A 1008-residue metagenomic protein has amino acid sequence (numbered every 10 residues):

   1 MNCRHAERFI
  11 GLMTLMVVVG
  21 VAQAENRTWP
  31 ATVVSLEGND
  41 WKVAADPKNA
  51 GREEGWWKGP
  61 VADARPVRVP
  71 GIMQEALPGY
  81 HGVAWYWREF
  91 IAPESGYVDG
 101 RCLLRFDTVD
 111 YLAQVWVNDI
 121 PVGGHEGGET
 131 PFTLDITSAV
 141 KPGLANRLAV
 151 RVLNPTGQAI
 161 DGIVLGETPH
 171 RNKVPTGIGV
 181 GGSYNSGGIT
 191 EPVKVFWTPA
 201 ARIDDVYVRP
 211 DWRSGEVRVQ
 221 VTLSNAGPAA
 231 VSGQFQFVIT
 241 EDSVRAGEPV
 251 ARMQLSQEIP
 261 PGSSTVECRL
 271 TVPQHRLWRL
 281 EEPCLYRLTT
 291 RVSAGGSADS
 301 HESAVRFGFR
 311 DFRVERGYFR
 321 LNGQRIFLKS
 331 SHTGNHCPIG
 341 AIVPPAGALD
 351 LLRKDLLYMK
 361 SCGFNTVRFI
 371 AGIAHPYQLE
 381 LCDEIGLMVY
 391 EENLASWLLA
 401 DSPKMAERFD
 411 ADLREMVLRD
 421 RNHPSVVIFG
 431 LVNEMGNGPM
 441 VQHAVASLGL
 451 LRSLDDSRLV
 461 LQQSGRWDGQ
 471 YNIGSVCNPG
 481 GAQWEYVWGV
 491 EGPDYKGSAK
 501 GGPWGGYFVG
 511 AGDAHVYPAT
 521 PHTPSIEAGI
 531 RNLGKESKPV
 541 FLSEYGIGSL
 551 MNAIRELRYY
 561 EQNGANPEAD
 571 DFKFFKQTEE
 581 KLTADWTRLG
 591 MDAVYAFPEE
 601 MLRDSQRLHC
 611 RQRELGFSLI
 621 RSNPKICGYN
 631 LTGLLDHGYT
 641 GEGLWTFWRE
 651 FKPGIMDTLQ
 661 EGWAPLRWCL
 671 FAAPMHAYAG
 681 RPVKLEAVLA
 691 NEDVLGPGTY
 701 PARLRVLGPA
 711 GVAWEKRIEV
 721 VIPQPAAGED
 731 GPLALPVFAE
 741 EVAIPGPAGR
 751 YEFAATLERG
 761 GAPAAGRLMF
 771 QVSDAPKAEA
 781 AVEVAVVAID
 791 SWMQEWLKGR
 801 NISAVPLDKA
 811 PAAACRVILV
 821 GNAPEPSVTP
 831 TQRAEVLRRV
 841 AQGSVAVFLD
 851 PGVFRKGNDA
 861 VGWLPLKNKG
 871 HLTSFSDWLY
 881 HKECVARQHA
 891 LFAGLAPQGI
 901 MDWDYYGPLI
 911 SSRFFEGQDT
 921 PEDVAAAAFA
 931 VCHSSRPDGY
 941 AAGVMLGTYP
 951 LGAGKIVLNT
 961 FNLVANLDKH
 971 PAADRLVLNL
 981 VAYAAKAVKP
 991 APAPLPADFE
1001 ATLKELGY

Functional and structural regions predicted by a protein language model:
Q23-L77, I91, R151, P155-I160 (+6 more regions): Accessory carbohydrate-binding/adhesion or oligomerization-edge regions at the termini of glycan-active proteins
R27-W29, K42-K48, A76, H81-I203 (+4 more regions): Accessory beta-strand-rich segments of carbohydrate-active enzymes
P70-E126, F196-R209, H275, A298-G430 (+4 more regions): Active-site-adjacent substrate/metal-binding segments within catalytic domains of carbohydrate-active enzymes
V117, E216-E258, S264-C268, L288-T290 (+3 more regions): Beta-strand-rich binding/interaction modules
R353-M359, T366-D636, G641-W648, P824: Substrate-binding/catalytic cleft of secreted carbohydrate-active enzymes, primarily glycoside hydrolases
F617, L631-D693, L1006-G1007: Aromatic-rich peripheral "rim/lid" segments of glycoside hydrolase catalytic domains that contact and position glycan
E650, A679, V688, A702 (+8 more regions): Extracellular ligand-binding/catalytic regions of CAZymes and related secreted enzymes and adhesion modules
A823-P908: A glycine-rich, often tryptophan-bearing local segment used as a flexible ligand/cofactor-contacting loop or short
